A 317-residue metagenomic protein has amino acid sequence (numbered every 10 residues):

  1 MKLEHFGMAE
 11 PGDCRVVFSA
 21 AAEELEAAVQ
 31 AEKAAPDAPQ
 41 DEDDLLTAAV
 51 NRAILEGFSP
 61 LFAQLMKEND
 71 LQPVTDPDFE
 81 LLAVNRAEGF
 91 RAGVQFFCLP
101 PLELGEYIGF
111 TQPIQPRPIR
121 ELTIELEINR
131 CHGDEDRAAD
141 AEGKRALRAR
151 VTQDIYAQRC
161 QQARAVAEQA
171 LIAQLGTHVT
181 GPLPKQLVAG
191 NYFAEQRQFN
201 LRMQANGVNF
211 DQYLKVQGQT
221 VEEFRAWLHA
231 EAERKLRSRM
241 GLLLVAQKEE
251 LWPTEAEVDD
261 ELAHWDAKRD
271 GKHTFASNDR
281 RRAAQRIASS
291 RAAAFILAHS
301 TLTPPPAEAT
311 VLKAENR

Functional and structural regions predicted by a protein language model:
M1-R317: FKBP-type peptidyl-prolyl cis-trans isomerases
